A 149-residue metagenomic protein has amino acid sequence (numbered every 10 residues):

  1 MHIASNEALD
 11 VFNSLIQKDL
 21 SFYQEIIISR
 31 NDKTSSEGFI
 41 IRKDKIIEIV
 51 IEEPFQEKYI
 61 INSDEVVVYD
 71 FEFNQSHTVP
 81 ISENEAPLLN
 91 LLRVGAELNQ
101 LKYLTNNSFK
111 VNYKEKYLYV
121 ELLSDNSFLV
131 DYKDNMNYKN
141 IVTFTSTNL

Functional and structural regions predicted by a protein language model:
M1-E37, K43-K45, N148: N-terminal leader/targeting segments and the immediate start of mature chains
K18-L20, I41-I47, I61-E65, L104-N106 (+2 more regions): Short, solvent-exposed coil/turn segments at beta-strand boundaries
E25-I27, V50, V67, K110 (+1 more regions): Residue-level detector of beta-strand face positions
N31-K33, I51-P54, Y103-L104, Y113: Short solvent-exposed loop/turn micro-motifs enriched in small/polar/acidic residues
E37-F39, Q56-K58, Y117-E121: Short, surface-exposed charged micro-motifs
I40-L88, N135-N140: An acidic-aromatic
N74-Y113: Flexible, surface-exposed loop/linker segments and immediately adjacent secondary-structure boundaries
K102-L149: Gly/Pro-enriched, hydrophobic low-complexity segments that function as extracytoplasmic propeptides/linkers
